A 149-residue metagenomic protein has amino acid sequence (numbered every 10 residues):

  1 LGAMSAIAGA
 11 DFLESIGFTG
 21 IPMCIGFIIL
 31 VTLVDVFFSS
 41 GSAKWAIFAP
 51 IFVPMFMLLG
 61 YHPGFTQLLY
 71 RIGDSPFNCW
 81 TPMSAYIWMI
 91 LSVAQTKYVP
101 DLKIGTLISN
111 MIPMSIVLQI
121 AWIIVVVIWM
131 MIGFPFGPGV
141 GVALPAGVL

Functional and structural regions predicted by a protein language model:
L1, I25, I29, L33 (+2 more regions): Hydrophobic, lipid-facing residues on alpha-helical transmembrane segments of integral membrane proteins
L1-A3, G60-Q67, I120-V127: Hydrophobic alpha-helical transmembrane segments in multi-pass integral membrane proteins
A3, I7-S15, V53-L58, T106-S109: Short amphipathic alpha-helical coupling elements at transmembrane boundaries
A3-I7, S42-M55, S84-Y98: Re-entrant/interfacial helical elements at transmembrane boundaries that shape and gate the permeation pathway
S5, G9-L13, G17, A94 (+2 more regions): Structural signal for hydrophobic packing residues in well-ordered secondary-structure cores of soluble enzyme domains
E14-P54, L58-Y61, R71: Hydrophobic alpha-helical transmembrane segments of multi-pass integral membrane proteins, predominantly secondary
D74-L149: Juxtamembrane and boundary regions of transmembrane helices in multi-pass small-molecule transporters and channels
